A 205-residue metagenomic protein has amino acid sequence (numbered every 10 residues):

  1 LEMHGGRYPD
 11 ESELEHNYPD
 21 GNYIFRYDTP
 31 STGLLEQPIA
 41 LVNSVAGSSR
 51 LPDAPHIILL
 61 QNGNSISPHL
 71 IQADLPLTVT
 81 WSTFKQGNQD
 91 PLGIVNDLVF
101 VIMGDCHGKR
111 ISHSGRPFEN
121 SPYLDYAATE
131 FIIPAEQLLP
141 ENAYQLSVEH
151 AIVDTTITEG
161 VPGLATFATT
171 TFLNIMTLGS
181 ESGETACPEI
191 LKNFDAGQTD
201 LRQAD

Functional and structural regions predicted by a protein language model:
L1-P19, L124-A143: Signal that preferentially marks extracellular ectodomain short beta-strand elements of beta-sandwich modules
F25-S31, L164: Short, exposed beta-strand-loop hairpins at the edges of beta-sheets in extracellular/periplasmic proteins
P30-Q37, I152-E159: Short acidic/polar inter-strand loop motif in beta-rich domains
Q37-Q86, E184-L201: Short, compositionally biased P/S/T/A/G/V-rich stretches that sit at domain boundaries
F84-G115, N142-Q145: Solvent-exposed loop/turn segments flanking beta-strands in beta-repeat/beta-sandwich domains
Q137-T158: Beta-strand-rich modules
V153-P188: Extracellular fibronectin type III
